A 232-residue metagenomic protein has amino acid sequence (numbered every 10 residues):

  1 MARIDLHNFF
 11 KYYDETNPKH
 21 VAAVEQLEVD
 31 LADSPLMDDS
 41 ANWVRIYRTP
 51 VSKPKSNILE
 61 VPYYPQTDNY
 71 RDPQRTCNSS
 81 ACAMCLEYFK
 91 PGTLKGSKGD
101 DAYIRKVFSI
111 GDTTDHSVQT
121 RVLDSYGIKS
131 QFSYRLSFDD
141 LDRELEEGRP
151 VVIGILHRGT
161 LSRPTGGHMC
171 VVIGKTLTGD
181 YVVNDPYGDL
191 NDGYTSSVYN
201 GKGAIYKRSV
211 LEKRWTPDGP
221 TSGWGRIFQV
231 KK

Functional and structural regions predicted by a protein language model:
M1, K11, W43-R45, P150-G154 (+2 more regions): Ordered hydrophobic segments in well-structured contexts
R3-D112, T195-S197, K202: Active-site-adjacent structural segments surrounding the nucleophilic cysteine of cysteine proteases and isopeptidases
K19, V29, S34-M37, S137-V151 (+1 more regions): Short, surface-exposed loop and linker segments with low hydrophobicity and enrichment for Pro/Ser/Thr
D30, M84-G92, V122-K129, R143-G148: Structured segments of extracytoplasmic/periplasmic soluble domains in secreted or envelope-associated proteins
N42, R48, S56, K175-K232: Noncatalytic regulatory segments and standalone regulatory/sensor domains
T76, S80-M84, S117-S125, D140 (+3 more regions): Extracytoplasmic/secreted proteins, especially bacterial periplasmic and envelope-associated proteins
L94-S117, R121-D140: Catalytic cysteine-centered active-site loop
S133-G188, D192: Active-site-adjacent substructure of cysteine-protease-like catalytic cores
